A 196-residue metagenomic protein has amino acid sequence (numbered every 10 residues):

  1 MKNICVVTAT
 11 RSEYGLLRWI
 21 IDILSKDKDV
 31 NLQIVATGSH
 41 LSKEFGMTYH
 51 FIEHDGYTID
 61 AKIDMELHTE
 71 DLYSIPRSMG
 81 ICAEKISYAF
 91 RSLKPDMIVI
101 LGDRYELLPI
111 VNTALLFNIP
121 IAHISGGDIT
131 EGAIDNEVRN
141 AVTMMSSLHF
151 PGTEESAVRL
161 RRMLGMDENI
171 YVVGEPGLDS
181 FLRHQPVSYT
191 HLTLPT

Functional and structural regions predicted by a protein language model:
M1-H40: N-terminal subdomain of nucleotide-sugar transferases
V6, I34-A36, I100, H123 (+1 more regions): Structural beta-sheet core signal
Q33-I75, K85: Conserved nucleotide-sugar phosphate-binding/catalytic loop shared by glycosyltransferases and other
I86-R104: Short N-terminal targeting/anchoring amphipathic segment
V99-L116: An aromatic- and histidine-rich active-site surface loop
I119-P186: Active-site-proximal region of nucleotide-activated glycan assembly enzymes, centered on histidine/acidic-rich loops
T190-T196: Conserved small/polar residues in nucleotide/adenosyl-binding loops
